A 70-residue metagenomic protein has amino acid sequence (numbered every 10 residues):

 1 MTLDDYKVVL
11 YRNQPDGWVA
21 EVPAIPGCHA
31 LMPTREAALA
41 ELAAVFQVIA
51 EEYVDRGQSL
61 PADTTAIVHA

Functional and structural regions predicted by a protein language model:
M1-K7, E36, A40-A70: Short, charged, surface-exposed hinge/linker loops at domain edges that act as mobile lids or interdomain connectors
L10-I25: Short aromatic-glycine-(Arg/Gly/Cys) micro-motifs in beta-strand/loop hairpins
V19, H29, S59: Gly/Ser/Thr-rich beta-alpha loop segments that engage phosphate groups in nucleotides
P26-A37: A short, exposed loop/beta-hairpin motif centered on an aromatic-Gly-Thr core
